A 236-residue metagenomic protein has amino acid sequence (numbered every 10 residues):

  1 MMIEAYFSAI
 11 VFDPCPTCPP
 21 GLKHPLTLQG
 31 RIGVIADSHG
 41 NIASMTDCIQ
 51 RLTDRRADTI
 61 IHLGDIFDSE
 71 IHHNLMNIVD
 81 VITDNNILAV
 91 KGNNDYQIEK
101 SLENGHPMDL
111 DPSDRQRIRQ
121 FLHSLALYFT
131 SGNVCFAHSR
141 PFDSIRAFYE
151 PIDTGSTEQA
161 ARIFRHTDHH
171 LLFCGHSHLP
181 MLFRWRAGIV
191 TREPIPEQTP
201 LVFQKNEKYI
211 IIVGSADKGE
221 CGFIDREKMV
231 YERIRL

Functional and structural regions predicted by a protein language model:
A5-Y6, A161: Non-catalytic terminal accessory segments
Y6-F12, P25-R31, I35, G40-H123: Core catalytic region of metal-dependent phosphoesterases/phosphodiesterases, especially metallo-beta-lactamase-like
L22, S124-Y128, P200, C221: Short, acidic/polar N-cap/turn motifs at the starts of alpha helices
L26-Q29, V190, P194-L236: Binuclear metal-dependent phosphoesterase catalytic core
G30-H39, N133-R140, I210-G214: Active-site-proximal beta-strand elements of phosphoester/diester hydrolases
T59, L171, K208-I211: Structural motif
D65, S177, M181, S215: Divalent metal-dependent hydrolysis catalytic cores, especially in the metallo-beta-lactamase
H73-N74, V79-F173, S177-A187: Conserved catalytic scaffold of divalent metal-dependent phosphoesterases
